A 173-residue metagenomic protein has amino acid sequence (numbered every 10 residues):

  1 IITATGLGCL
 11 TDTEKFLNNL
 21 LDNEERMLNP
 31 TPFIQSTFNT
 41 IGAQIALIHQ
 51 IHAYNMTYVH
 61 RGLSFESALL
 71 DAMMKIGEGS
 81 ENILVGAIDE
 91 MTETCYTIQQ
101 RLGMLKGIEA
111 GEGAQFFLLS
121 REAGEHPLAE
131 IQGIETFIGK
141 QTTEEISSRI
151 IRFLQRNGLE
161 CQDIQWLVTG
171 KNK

Functional and structural regions predicted by a protein language model:
I1-A4, D163-K171: Short glycine-rich phosphate-binding loop at a beta-alpha junction
T5-G8, R61-S64, I88-T92, E135-G139 (+1 more regions): Acidic, glycine-rich active-site loops and adjacent beta-strand->loop/helix elements that engage anionic groups
L10-L70, K173: Conserved catalytic cysteine-centered active-site region of acyl-thioester-dependent Claisen-condensing enzymes
D12-K15, T94-Q99: Short acidic, glycine/serine/threonine-rich loops at helix termini
N18-N19, M73, Q99-G103: Short, solvent-exposed amphipathic alpha-helical segments in soluble enzyme and RNA/protein-processing domains
I41, A46-I48, Y54-G86, E112 (+2 more regions): Active-site-proximal alpha-helical scaffold in enzymes
I83-D89, Q100, E109: Internal metal/ion-chelating core segments
T97-W166: Condensing-enzyme catalytic core mediating Claisen C-C bond formation in acyl metabolism
